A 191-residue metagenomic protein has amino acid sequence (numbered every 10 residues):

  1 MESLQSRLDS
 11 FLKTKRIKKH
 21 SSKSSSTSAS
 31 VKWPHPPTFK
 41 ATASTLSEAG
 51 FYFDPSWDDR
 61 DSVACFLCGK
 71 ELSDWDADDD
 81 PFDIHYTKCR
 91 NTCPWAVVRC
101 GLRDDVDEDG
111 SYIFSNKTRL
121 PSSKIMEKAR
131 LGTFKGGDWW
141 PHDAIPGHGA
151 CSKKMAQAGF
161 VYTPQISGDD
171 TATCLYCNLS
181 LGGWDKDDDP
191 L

Functional and structural regions predicted by a protein language model:
M1-L191: Intrinsically disordered, low-complexity linker/tail regions enriched in polar/charged residues
